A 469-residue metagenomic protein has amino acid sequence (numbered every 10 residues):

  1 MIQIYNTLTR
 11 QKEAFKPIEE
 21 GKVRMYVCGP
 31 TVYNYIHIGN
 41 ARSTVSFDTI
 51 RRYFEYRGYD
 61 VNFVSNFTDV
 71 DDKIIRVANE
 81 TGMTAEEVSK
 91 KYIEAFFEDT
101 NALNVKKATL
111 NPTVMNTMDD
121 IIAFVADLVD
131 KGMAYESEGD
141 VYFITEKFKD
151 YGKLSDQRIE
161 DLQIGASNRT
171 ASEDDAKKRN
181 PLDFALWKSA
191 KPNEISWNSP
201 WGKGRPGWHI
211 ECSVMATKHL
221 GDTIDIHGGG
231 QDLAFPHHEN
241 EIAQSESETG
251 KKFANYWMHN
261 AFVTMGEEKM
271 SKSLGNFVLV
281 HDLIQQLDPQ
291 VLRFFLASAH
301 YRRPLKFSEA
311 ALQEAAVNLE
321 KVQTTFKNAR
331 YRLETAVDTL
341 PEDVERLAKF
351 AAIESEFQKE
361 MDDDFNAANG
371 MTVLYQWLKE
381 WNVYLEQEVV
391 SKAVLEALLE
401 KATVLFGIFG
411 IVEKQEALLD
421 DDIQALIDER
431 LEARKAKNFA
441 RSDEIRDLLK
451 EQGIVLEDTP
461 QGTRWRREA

Functional and structural regions predicted by a protein language model:
M1-T31, D48, D119-R330: Alpha-helical recognition segments enriched in aromatics with Gly/Pro capping that present substrate-recognition
T9-K12, I18-N104, Q461-W465: N-terminal, positively charged nucleic-acid-binding surface of large information/translation enzymes
E55, N101, V129-D130, M258 (+1 more regions): Alpha-helix C-terminal capping/helix-coil junction sites
Y59, M133, I454: Short phosphate-binding/catalytic loops that engage adenosine nucleotides
F67-D71, I93-F96, K106-I121, G139-F148: Short, glycine/charge-rich beta-strand/loop segments that flank catalytic centers and engage negatively charged groups
N79-A85, T109-M115, G230: The substrate-binding groove and active-site-proximal loops of carbohydrate-active enzymes, especially glycoside
F96, N101-K107, V125, V129 (+1 more regions): Active-site pocket-lining segments that scaffold enzyme catalytic pockets across diverse folds
K269-M270, N276-A469: Structural preference for alpha-helix termini/caps and helix-kink/transition segments
